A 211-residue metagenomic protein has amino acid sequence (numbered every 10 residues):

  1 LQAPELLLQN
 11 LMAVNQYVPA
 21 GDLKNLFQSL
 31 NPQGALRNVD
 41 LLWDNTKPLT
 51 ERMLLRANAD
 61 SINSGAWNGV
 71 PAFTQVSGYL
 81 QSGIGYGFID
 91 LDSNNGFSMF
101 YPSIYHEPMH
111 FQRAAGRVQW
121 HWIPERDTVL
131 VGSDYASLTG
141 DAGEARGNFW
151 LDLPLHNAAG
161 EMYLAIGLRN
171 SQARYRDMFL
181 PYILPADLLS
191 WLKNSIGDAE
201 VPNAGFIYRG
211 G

Functional and structural regions predicted by a protein language model:
L1-W67, G78-Y86, D90-D141, E161-G211: Extended amphipathic, helix-rich lipid-handling scaffolds
Q2, R146-W150: Short amphipathic beta-strand/extended segments with alternating polar/hydrophobic composition
Q75: Active-site pocket-lining segments that scaffold enzyme catalytic pockets across diverse folds
I84, L155-H156: Short acidic-glycine loop/turn motifs at beta-strand connectors
